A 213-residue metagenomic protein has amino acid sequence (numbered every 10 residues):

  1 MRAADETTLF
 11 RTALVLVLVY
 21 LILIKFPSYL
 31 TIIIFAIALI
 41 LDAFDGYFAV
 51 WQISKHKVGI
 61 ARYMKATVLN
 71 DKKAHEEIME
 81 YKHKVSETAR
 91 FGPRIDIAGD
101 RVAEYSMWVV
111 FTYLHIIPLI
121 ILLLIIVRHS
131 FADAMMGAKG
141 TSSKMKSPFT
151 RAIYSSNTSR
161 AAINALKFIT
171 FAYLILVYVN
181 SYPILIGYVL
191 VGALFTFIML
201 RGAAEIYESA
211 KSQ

Functional and structural regions predicted by a protein language model:
M1-L9, V15, L30-F35, G140-Q213: C-terminal membrane-associated helical module and adjoining short loops/tails
E6-R94, W108, I117-I125, P183-F197: Membrane-embedded alpha-helical segments that form the functional core of polytopic membrane enzymes, especially those
L14, D45, G99, A103 (+1 more regions): Short active-site segment of divalent metal-dependent hydrolases/proteases that encodes the spacing between
L16-I22, V102-H115, T170-Y178: Membrane-interfacial alpha-helical segments at the cytosolic side of multi-pass membrane proteins
L21-I24, F48, Q52-K55, Y113-I116 (+3 more regions): Juxtamembrane transmembrane-helix termini
A103, L122-S130: Hydrophobic alpha-helical segments of small multi-pass membrane proteins
R128-K144: Membrane-water interface of transmembrane alpha-helices
